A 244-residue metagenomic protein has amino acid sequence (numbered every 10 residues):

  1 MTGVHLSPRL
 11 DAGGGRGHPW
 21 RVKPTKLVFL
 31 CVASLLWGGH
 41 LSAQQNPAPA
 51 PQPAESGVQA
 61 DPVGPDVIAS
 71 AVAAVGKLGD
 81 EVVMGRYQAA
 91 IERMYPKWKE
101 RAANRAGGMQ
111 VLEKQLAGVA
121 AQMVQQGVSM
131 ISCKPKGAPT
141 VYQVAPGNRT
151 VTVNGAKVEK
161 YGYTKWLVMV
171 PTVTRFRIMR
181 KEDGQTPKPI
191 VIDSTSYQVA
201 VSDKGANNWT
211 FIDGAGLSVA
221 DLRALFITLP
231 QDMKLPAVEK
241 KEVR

Functional and structural regions predicted by a protein language model:
V28-G38: Bacterial N-terminal signal peptides
G39-A43: Sec/Tat signal peptide C-region and signal peptidase I cleavage site
Q44-M84: Short, low-complexity N-terminal intrinsically disordered segments enriched in polar/charged residues
Q88-Y163: Short solvent-exposed beta->alpha transition segments
K136-P139, P171-R180: Generic short beta-strand segments
A145, T164-F176: A short hydrophobic beta-strand element
I178-R244: Low-complexity, intrinsically disordered terminal/linker segments enriched in charged and Gly/Pro repeats
